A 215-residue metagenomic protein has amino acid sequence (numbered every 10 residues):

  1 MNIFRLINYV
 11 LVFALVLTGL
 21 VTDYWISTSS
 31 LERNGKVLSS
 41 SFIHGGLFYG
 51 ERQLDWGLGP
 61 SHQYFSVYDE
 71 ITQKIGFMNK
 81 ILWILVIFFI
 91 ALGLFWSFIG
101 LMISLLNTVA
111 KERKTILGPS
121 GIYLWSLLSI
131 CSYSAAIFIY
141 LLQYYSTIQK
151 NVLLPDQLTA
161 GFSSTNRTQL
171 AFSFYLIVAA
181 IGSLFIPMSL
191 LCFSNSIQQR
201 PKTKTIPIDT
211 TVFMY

Functional and structural regions predicted by a protein language model:
M1-S30, W83-Q143, A180, L184-S196: Signature of small four-pass
T22-L85, F162: A surface-exposed beta-alpha-beta supersecondary segment
S27-S41, T147-A160, P201-K204: Interhelical loop segments of eukaryotic multi-pass membrane proteins
L54, V86, I90, S164-F185: Hydrophobic alpha-helical transmembrane segments
S61-T72, L154-F162, S183-N195: Alpha-helical membrane-embedding segments and immediately adjacent membrane-interface amphipathic helices
P119-I122, A160-L170, D209-V212: Juxtamembrane helix-loop boundaries in multi-pass membrane proteins
A135-A171: Juxtamembrane loop segments immediately following a transmembrane helix
K202-Y215: Non-transmembrane, juxtamembrane loop and terminal tail segments of multi-pass eukaryotic membrane proteins
